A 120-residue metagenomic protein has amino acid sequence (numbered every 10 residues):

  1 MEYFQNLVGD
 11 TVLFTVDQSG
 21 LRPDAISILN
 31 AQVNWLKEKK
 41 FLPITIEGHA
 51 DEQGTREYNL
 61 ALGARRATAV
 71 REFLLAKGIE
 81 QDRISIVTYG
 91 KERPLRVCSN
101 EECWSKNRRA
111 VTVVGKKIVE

Functional and structural regions predicted by a protein language model:
M1-P43, G115-E120: Periplasmic peptidoglycan-binding/tethering modules of Gram-negative envelope proteins
Q18, R56, E101: Generic anion/oxyanion-binding catalytic loop in active/binding sites
D24-A31, E57, R65-A69, F73: Extracytoplasmic/secreted proteins, especially bacterial periplasmic and envelope-associated proteins
K40-H49, A64-L95, R108-E120: A non-catalytic structural micro-motif
R96-N100: Short beta-alpha junctions and helix-cap segments that line functional grooves
E102-K106: A generic structural micro-feature
